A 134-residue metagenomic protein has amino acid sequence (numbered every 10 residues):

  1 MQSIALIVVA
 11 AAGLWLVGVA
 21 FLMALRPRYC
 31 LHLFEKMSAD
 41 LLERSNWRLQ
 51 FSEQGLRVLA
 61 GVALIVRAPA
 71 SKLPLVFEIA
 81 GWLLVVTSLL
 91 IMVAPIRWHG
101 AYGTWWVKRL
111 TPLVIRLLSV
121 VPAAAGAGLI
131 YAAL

Functional and structural regions predicted by a protein language model:
M1-V8, E43-Q50, A70-F77, K108-I115: Membrane-interface helix-boundary signature
S3-M23: N-terminal signal-anchor transmembrane alpha helix
V19-E53: Interfacial loop at the N-terminal end of multi-pass membrane proteins
E53-L64, L118-G126: Core segments of transmembrane alpha-helices that mediate helix-helix packing or line hydrophobic substrate/ligand
P69-V93: Short alpha-helical packing/oligomerization segments
L89-T104: Transmembrane alpha-helical segments of integral membrane proteins
A101-V121: Interfacial loop-to-transmembrane junctions
G128-L134: Juxtamembrane boundary at the C-terminal end of a transmembrane helix
